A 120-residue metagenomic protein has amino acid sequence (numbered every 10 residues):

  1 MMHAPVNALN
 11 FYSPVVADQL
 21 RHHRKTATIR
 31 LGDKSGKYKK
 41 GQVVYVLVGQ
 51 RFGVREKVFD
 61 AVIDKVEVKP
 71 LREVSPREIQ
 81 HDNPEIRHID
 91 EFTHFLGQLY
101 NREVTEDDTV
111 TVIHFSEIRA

Functional and structural regions predicted by a protein language model:
M2-A120: Structured alpha/beta reader/binder surfaces that contact nucleic acids or chromatin modification marks
